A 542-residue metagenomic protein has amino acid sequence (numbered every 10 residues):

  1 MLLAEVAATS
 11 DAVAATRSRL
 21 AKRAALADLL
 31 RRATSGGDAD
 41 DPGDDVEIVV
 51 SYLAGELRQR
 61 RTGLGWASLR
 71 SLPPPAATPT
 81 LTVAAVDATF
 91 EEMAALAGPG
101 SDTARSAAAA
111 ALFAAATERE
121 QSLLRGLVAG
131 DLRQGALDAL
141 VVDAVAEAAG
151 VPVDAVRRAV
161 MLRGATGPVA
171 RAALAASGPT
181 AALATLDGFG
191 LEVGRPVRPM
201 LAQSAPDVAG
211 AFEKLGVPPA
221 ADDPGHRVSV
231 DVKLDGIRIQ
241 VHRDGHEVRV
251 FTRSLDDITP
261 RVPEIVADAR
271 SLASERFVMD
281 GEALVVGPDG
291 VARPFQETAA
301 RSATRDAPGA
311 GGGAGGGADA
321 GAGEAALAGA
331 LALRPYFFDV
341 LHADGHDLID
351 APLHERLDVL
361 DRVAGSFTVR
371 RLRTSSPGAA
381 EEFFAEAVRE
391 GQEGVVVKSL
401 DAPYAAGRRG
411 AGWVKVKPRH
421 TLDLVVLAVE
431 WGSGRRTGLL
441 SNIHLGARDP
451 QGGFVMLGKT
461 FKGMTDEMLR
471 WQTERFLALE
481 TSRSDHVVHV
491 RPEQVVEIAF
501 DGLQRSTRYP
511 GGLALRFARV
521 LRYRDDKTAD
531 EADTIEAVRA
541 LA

Functional and structural regions predicted by a protein language model:
M1-Y336, V340-L372, G446-M456, T460 (+2 more regions): N-terminal nucleic-acid-engaging modules of covalent nucleotidyltransferase systems
A21, D44, R119, A411 (+3 more regions): Short, well-structured alpha-helical interface segments that form or flank functional binding sites
V142-V145, L162, E282-V286, T374-E381 (+2 more regions): A glycine-rich phosphate-binding loop feature that marks nucleotide/adenosyl-phosphate handling sites
T180-A184, T259-A267, E297-G309, G315-A320 (+6 more regions): Short amphipathic alpha-helical surface micro-motifs
L201-S254, L331, R356, D361 (+3 more regions): Nucleic-acid 5′ end/cap handling module spanning
A269-D289, S399, L477-V488, Q494-T507: Flexible glycine-rich surface loops and low-complexity tracts that mediate binding to linear polymers
